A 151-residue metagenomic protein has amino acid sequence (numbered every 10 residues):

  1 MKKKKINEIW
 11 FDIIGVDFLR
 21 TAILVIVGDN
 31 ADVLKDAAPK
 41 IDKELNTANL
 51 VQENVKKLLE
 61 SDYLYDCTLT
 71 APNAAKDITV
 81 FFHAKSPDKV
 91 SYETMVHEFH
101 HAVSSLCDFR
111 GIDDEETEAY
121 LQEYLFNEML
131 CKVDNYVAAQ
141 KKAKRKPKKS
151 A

Functional and structural regions predicted by a protein language model:
M1-L59: Non-catalytic terminal regions of proteins
A22, P147-K148: Small/flexible residues
V33-L34, P87-T94: Short, surface-exposed beta-strand/loop "edge" segments at domain boundaries and coil↔beta transitions
P39, K43-N46, E60, C131 (+2 more regions): Generic surface-pattern signal
D42-K89, A102: Active-site scaffold of zinc-dependent metalloenzymes
E93-S105: Active-site recognition of the HExxH zinc-binding catalytic motif
C107-G111: Short, flexible helix-adjacent loops and helix caps
I112-K144, A151: Post-HExxH zinc-binding segment in Zn-dependent metallohydrolases
